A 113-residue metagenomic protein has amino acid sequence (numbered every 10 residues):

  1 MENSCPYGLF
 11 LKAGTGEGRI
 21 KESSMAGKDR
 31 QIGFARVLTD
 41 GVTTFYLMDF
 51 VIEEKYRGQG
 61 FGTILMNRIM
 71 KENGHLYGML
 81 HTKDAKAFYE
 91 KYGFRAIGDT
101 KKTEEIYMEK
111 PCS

Functional and structural regions predicted by a protein language model:
E2-V51: A conserved beta-strand-loop-helix scaffold within acyl/acetyltransferase catalytic domains
D40-V42, K55, A85: Short coil/turn motifs at secondary-structure junctions
K55-L65: Conserved acetyl-CoA pyrophosphate-binding loop and the N-cap/start of the following alpha-helix in GNAT-like
H75-K110: Conserved active-site alpha-helix within GNAT-family acetyltransferase domains
